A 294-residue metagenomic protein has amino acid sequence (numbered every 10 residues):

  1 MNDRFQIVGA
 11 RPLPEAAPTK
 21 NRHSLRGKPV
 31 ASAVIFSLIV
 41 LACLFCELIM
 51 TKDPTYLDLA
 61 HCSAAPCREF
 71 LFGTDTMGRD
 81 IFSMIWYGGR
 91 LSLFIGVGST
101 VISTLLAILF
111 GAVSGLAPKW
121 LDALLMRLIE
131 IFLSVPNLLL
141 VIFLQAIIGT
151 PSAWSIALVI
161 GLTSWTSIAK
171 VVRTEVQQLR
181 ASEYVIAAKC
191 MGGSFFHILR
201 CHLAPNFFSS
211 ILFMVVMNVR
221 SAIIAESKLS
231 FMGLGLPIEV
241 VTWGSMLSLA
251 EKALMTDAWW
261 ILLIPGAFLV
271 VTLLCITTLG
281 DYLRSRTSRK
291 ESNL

Functional and structural regions predicted by a protein language model:
M1-S37, T278-L294: Transmembrane alpha-helical segments of polytopic membrane transport and secretion proteins
E15-R22, K52-T100, L249-G266: Periplasmic/extracellular loop-to-transmembrane helix junction in inner-membrane transport proteins
C46-I49, I95-E130, I142: Transmembrane-helix boundary motif in ABC transporter permease subunits
L71, D75, I81, G115-L116 (+2 more regions): Generic hydrophobic transmembrane alpha-helix motif, especially the helices
S83-I95, S99, S134, K170-E175 (+8 more regions): Start (N-cap) of specific transmembrane helices in multi-pass transporter permeases
T100-V101, I108, A112, K119 (+2 more regions): Membrane-cytosol interface at the C-terminal ends of specific transmembrane alpha-helices in multi-pass membrane
A146-I148, V176, M217, I224-I264 (+2 more regions): Glycine-rich helix-loop "coupling/hinge" segments at transmembrane-helix boundaries in multipass transporters
T163, V216-M217, A258-L294: C-terminal transmembrane helix and the adjacent membrane-cytosol boundary/short C-terminal tail of inner/organellar
